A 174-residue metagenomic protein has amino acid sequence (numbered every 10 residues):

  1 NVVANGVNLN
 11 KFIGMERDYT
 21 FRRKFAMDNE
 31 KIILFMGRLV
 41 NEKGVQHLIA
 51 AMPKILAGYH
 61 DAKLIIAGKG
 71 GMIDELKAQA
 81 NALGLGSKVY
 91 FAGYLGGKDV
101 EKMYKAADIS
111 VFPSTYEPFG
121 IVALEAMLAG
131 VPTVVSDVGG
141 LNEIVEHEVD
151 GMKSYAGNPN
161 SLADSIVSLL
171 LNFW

Functional and structural regions predicted by a protein language model:
G6: Carbohydrate-associated surface elements
I13-A26: A short helix/loop element that forms part of the nucleotide-sugar donor recognition site in Leloir-type
K31-K54, L64, G71-K77, N160: A conserved mid-protein helix/loop that constitutes part of the nucleotide-sugar donor-binding site
E75-L95: Nucleotide-activated donor-binding/catalytic signature segment of Leloir-type glycosyltransferases, i.e., the conserved
Y94-L95, K102-A107: Short alpha-helical donor nucleotide-sugar binding micro-motif in glycosyltransferases
T115: Aromatic "clamp/platform" in nucleotide-sugar-dependent glycosyltransferases that forms part of the donor/acceptor
P132-V135, V145: Short hydrophobic beta-strand element within catalytic cores of glycosyltransferases and related nucleotide-activated
H147-E148, M152-P159, S168-W174: Conserved acidic donor-binding segment of nucleotide-sugar-dependent glycosyltransferases
